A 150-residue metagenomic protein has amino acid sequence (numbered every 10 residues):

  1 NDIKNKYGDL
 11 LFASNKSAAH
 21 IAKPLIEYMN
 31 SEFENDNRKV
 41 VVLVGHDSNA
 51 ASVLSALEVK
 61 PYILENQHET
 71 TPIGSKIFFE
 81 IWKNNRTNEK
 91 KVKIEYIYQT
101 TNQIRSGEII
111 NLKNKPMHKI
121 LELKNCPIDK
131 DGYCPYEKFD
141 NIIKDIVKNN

Functional and structural regions predicted by a protein language model:
N1-N150: Non-catalytic terminal regions with compositionally biased, polar/charged low complexity
